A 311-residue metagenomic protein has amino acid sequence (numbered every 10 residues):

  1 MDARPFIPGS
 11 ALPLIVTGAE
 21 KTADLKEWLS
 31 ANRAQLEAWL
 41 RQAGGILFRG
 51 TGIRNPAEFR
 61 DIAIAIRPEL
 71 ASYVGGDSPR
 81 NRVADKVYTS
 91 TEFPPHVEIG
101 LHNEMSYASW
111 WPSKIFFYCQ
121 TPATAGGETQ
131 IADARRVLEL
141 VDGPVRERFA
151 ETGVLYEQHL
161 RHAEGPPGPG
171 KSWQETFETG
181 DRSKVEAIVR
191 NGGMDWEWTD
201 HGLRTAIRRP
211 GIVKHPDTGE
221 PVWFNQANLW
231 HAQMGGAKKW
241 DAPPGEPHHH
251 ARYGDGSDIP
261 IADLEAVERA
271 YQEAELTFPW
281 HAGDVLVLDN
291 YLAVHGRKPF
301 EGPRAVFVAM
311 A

Functional and structural regions predicted by a protein language model:
M1-E27, R41, P95-L101, W110-L288 (+1 more regions): Active-site environment of non-heme Fe oxygenases that use a 2-His-1-carboxylate facial triad
R33-G52: TRNA-binding/sensing appendages of the translation machinery
G45-I46, E69-G75, T124-Q130: Short secondary-structure capping/junction motifs at helix and strand boundaries
I53-P68: Glycine-rich loop at the start of a catalytic domain that most often binds anionic cofactors/ligands
R54, Y107, V294: Glycine-rich nucleotide phosphate-binding loop and flanking beta-alpha elements of Rossmann-like dinucleotide-binding
I66-L70, M105, C119-A123: Generic hydrophobic/packing signal
R67-R80, G302-A311: C-terminal end-helix/capping segment
A71-N103: A gly/proline- and charged-residue-enriched helix-loop-helix capping module
